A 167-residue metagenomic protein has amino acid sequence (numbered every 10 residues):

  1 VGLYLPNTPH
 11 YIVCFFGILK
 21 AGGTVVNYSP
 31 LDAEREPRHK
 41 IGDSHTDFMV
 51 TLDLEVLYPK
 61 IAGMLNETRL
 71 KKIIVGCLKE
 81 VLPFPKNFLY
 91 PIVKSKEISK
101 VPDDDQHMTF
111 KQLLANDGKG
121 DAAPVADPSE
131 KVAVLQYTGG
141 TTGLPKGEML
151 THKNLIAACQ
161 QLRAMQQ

Functional and structural regions predicted by a protein language model:
V1, I18, V132, T138-T141: Conserved S/T- and glycine-rich ATP-binding loop of Class I adenylate-forming
L5-F16, L31-R35: Conserved coil-to-alpha-helix start sites within the AMP-binding
P6-N7, L31-D32, L52-V56, E130 (+1 more regions): Short beta->alpha linker loops
C14-F16, I61-G63, N87, L150 (+1 more regions): Short amphipathic alpha-helical segments
K20-Q112: Structural core segment of the AMP-binding/adenylate-forming
T24-V26, I41-L52, A133-Q136, L144-Q167: AMP-binding/adenylate-forming
P30-L31, A115-G120, A157-Q160: Short gly/ser/thr-rich secondary-structure transition/capping motifs
I98-Y137, L144, Q167: Conserved pre-ATP/AMP-binding loop-to-beta segment of ANL
